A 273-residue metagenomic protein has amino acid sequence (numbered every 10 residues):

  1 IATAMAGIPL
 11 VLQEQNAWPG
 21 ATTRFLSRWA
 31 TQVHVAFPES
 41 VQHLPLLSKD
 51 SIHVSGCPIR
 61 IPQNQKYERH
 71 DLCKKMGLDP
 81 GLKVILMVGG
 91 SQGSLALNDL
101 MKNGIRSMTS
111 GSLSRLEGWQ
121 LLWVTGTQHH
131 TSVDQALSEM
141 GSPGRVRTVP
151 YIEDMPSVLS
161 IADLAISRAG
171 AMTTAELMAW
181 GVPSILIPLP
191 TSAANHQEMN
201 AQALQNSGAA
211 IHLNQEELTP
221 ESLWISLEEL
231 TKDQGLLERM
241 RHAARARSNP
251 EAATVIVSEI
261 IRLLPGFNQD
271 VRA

Functional and structural regions predicted by a protein language model:
I1, P156, T174-V182, Q202: Short alpha-helical segment that forms part of, or immediately flanks, the ligand-binding pocket in carbohydrate-active
A4-H70: Active-site-proximal region of nucleotide-activated glycan assembly enzymes, centered on histidine/acidic-rich loops
A6, S160-A162, M178-I187, S207: Conserved donor-binding/catalytic loop of nucleotide-activated donor transferases
H70-K74, L78-A165, E198-A201, L213-S222: Donor-nucleotide binding loops and adjacent catalytic segments primarily of GT-B fold Leloir glycosyltransferases
V149-I152, S160-A175, V182-P183, E228: Acidic donor-binding loop of glycosyltransferase active sites
T191-E228, G235: Change "using UDP/GDP/dTDP sugars" to "using nucleotide sugars
L236-P250: A short, well-ordered alpha-helix in the C-terminal region of glycosyltransferases
N249-A273: C-terminal alpha-helical cap of glycosyltransferases
